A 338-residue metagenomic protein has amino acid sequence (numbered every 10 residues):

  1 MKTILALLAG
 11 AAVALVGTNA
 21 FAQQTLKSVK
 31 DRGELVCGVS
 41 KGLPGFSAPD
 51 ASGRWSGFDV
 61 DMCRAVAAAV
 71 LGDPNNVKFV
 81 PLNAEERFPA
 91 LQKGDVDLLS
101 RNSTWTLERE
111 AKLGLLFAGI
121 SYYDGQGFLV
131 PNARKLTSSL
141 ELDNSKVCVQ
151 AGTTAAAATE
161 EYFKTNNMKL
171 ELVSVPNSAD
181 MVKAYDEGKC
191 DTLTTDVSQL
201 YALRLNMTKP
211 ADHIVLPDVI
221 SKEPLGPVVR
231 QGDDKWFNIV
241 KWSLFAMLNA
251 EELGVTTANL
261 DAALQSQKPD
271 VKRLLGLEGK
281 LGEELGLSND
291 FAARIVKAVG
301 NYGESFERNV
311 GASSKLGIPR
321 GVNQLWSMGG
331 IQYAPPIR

Functional and structural regions predicted by a protein language model:
M1-L8: Bacterial N-terminal signal peptides that target proteins for export
G17-N19: N-terminal signal peptide c-region/cleavage motif recognized by signal peptidases
T25-S100, L287-D290, A298, Y302 (+2 more regions): Extracytoplasmic small-molecule ligand-binding "clamshell" domains of the periplasmic binding protein/Venus flytrap
K30-D31, A67-G72, Q92-V96, A133 (+7 more regions): Sec-exported extracytoplasmic/periplasmic mature domains
V36-G45, W55-V70, T104, D124-D180: Bilobed "Venus flytrap"/periplasmic-binding protein-like clamshell domains and structurally analogous long
D61-R64, A68-V70, A133-L136, L140 (+6 more regions): Extended ligand-binding regions for polar small-molecule ligands
R64, A68, G72, N76-E141 (+2 more regions): Acidic, polar ligand-binding/catalytic clefts
V77-P89, L172-E187: Short helix-initiation/N-cap motifs at beta->coil->alpha
